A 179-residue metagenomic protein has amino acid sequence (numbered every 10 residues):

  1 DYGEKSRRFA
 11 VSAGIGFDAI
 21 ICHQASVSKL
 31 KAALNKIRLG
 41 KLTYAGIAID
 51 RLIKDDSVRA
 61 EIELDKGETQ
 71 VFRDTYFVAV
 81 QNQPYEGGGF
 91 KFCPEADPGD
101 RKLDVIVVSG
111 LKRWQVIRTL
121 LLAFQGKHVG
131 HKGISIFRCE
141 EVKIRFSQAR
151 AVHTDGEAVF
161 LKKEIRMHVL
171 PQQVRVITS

Functional and structural regions predicted by a protein language model:
D1-D74: Catalytic core of DAGKc-family lipid kinases
S6-R7, L42-I53, Q83-F90, G110-I117: Short N-terminal helix-initiation segments at or just after the protein's N-terminus
R8-A10, I37-G40, Y44-A45, E61 (+5 more regions): N-terminal hydrophobic or amphipathic segments with adjacent small-residue motifs that include Sec signal peptides
G14, C22-Q24, V80, V108 (+1 more regions): Short beta-strand-to-turn element immediately C-terminal to the catalytic PLP-Schiff-base lysine in fold type I
G14, D18, F77-C93: Glycine-rich phosphate/pyrophosphate-binding beta-alpha loops
I20-S26, G89-F92, R118: A short secondary-structure junction signal
L64-F72, K91, D97-S179: ATP/nucleoside-binding phosphotransfer catalytic cores, i.e., glycine-rich phosphate-binding loops
